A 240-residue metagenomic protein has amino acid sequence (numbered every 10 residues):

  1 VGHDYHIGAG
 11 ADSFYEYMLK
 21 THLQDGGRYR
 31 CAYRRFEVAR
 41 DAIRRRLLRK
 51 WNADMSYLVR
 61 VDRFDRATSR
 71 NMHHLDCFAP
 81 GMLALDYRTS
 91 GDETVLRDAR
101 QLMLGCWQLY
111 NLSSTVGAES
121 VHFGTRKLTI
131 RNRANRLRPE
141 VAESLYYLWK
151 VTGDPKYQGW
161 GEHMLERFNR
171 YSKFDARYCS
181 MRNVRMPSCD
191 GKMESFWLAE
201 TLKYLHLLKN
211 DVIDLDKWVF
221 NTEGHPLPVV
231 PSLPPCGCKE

Functional and structural regions predicted by a protein language model:
V1-E240: Glycan-recognition and catalytic cores of secretory/periplasmic carbohydrate-active enzymes
